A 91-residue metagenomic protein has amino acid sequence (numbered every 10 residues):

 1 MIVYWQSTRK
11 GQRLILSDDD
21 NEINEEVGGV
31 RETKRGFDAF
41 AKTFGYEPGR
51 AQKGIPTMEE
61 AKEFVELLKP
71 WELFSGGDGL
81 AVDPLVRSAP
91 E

Functional and structural regions predicted by a protein language model:
M1-F40, V82, V86-P90: Short N-terminal "domain-start" leader segments that mark the transition from disordered tails or signal peptides into
G36-E91: Mixed-charge, Lys/Arg-enriched low-complexity segments
